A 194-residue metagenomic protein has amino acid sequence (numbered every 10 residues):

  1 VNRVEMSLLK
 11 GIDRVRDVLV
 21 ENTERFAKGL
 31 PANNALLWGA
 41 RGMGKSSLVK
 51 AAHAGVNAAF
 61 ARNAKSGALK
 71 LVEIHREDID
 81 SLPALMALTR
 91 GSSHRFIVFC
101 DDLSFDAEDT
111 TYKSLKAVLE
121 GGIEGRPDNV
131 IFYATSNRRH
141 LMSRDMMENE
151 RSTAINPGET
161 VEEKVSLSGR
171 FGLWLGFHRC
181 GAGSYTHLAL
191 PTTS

Functional and structural regions predicted by a protein language model:
N2-D17: Dynamic helix-loop-helix/coil hinge segments at AAA+ ATPase domain boundaries and subdomain interfaces
D17-K28: Pre-Walker A adenine-sensing motif
A32-L48: Walker A/P-loop nucleotide-binding motif
G55-S93, F105-D106: AAA+/P-loop NTPase substrate/partner-engagement loops
M86-G121: Conserved nucleotide-sensing/catalytic segment adjacent to the nucleotide-binding pocket in NTP-handling enzymes
D109-Y133, N137-E148: Conserved catalytic/switch belt of AAA+ P-loop NTPases
T153-V165, L173-A182: Conserved AAA+ ATPase "SRH/arginine-finger" region at the nucleotide-binding site
T186-T192: Conserved small/polar residues in nucleotide/adenosyl-binding loops
